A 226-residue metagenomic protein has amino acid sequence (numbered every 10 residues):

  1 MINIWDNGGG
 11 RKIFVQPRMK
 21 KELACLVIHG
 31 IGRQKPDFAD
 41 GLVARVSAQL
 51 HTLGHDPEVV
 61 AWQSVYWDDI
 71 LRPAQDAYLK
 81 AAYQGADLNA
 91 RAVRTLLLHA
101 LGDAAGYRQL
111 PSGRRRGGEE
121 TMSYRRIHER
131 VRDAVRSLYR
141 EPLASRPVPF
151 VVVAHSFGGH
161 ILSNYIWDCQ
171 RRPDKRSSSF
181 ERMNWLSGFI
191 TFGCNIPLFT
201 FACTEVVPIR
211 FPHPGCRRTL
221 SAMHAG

Functional and structural regions predicted by a protein language model:
I2-Y83, R210-F211, R218, A222-G226: N-terminal low-complexity, Ser/Thr- and acidic-residue-enriched intrinsically disordered segments
C25-R33, D37-R45, G113-H224: Serine-dependent carboxylesterase/thioesterase catalytic core of lipase-like alpha/beta-hydrolase/SGNH enzymes
G32-P36, R45-A48, D56-R146: Active-site catalytic motif of lipid deacylating hydrolases and related acyltransferases
T52-H55, A90-T95, F180, C216-S221: Short, surface-exposed, polar/charged, turn-prone segments marking secondary-structure boundaries
